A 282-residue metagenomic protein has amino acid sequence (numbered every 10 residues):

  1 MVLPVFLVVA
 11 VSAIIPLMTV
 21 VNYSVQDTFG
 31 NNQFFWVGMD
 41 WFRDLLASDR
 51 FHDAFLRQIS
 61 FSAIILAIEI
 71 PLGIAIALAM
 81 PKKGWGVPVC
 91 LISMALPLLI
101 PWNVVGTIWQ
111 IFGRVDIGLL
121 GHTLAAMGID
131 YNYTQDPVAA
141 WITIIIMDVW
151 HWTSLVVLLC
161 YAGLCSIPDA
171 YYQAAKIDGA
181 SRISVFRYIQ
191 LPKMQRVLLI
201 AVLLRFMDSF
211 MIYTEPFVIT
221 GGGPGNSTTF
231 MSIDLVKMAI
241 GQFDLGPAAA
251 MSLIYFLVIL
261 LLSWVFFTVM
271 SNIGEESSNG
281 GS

Functional and structural regions predicted by a protein language model:
M1-S282: A structural signal for multi-pass alpha-helical bundles of membrane permease subunits that mediate small-molecule
